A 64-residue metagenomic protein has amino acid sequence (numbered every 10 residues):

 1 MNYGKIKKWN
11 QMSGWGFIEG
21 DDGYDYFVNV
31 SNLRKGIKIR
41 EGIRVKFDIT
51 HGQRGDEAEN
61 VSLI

Functional and structural regions predicted by a protein language model:
M1-N10: Structural detector for short beta-strands of small beta-barrel domains
Y3, D25-F27, R44: Well-ordered beta-strand positions in beta-sheet-rich domains
G4, G42, A58: Residue-level signature of catalytic and energy-coupling elements of molecular machines, predominantly ATP/GTP-dependent
S13-I18: Short aromatic-glycine-enriched beta-strand elements
Y24-I37: Beta-strand/loop nucleic-acid-binding surfaces
R34-K46: Short nucleic-acid-contacting surface segments enriched for D/E, G, S/T with interspersed K/R
T50-I64: OB-fold/S1-family single-stranded nucleic acid-binding modules
